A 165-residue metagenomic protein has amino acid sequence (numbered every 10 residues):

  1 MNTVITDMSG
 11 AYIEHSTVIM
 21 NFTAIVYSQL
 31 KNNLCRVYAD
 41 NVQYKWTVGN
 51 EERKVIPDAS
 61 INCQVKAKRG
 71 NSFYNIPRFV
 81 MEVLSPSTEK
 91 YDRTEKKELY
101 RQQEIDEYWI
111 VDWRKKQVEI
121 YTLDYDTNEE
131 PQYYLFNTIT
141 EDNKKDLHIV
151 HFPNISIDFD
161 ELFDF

Functional and structural regions predicted by a protein language model:
M1-F165: Gly/Pro/Ser/Thr-rich low-complexity, intrinsically disordered segments predominantly at protein N-termini
